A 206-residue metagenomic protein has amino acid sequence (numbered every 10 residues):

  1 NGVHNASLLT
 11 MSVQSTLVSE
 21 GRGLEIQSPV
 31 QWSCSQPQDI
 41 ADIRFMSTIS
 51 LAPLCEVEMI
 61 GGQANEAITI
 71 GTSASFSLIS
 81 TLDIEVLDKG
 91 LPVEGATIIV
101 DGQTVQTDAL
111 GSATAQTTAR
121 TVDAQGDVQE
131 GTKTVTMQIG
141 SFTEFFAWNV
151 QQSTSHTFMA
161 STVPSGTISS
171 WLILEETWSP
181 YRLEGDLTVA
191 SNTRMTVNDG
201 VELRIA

Functional and structural regions predicted by a protein language model:
N1-A6, R22-C34, D39-T72, F76 (+1 more regions): Extracellular beta-helix/beta-solenoid repeat scaffolds
G62-Q63, T121-N149: A short, solvent-exposed loop/turn motif at the edges and junctions of modular extracellular/periplasmic domains
S73, F145-T162: Extracellular beta-sheet/turn segments enriched in Thr/Pro/Gly and aliphatic residues
S80-L82: Structural beta-strand segments of beta-rich domains
I84-T97: Structural motif
A96-D101, V135: Hydrophobic beta-strand segments
G102-Q125: Short, acidic Ser/Thr/Gly-rich low-complexity loop/linker segments typical of extracellular and cell-surface proteins
S161-W171: Boundary/junction segments of secreted and surface-exposed precursor proteins
